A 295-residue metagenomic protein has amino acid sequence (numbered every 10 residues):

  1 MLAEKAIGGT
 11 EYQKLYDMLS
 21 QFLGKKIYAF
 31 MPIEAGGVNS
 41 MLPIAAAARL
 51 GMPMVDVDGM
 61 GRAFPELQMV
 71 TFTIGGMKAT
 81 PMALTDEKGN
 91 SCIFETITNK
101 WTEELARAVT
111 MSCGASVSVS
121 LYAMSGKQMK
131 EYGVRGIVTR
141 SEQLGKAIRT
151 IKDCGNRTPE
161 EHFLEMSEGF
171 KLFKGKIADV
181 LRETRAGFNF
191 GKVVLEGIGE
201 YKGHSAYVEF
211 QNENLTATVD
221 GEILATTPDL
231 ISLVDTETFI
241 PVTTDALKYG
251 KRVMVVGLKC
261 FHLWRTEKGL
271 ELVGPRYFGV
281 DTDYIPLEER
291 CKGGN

Functional and structural regions predicted by a protein language model:
M1-Y28: Glycine-rich oxoanion-binding loops at beta->alpha junctions
Y12, I33-I44, G61-P65: Short glycine/serine/threonine-rich phosphate/pyrophosphate-binding segments that cradle anionic phosphate groups
K26-N39, P53-V55: A short, small-residue-rich loop immediately preceding and capping a beta-strand
A48-Q68: Short, acidic/small-residue loops that bind anionic groups at enzyme active sites
M69-V109: A structural-propensity feature for long, helix-poor, extended segments
C113-G126, C154-K174, H262-K268: Flexible, glycine/charged-enriched surface loops at secondary-structure junctions
Q143-G197: Oxyanion-binding "anion nests"
V180-N295: C-terminal non-catalytic interaction/assembly regions of soluble proteins
